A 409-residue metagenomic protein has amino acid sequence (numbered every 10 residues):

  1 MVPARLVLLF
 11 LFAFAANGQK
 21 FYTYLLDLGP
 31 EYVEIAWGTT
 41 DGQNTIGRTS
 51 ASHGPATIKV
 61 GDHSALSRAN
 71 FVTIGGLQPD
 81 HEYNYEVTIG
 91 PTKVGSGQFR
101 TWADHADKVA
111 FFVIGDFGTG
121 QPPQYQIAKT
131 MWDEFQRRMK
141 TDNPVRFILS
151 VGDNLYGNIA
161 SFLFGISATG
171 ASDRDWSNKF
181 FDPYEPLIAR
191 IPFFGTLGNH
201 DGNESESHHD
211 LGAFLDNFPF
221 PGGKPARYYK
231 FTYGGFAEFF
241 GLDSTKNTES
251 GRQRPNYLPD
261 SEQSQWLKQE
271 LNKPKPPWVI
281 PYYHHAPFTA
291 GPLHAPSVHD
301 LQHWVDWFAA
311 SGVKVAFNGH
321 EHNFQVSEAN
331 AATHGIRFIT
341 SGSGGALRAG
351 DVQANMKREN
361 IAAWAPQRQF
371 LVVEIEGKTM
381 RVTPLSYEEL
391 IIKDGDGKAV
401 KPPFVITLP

Functional and structural regions predicted by a protein language model:
V2, A15-Y125, K129-V145, P366 (+1 more regions): Acidic, histidine-bearing metal-coordination/catalytic regions of metal-dependent phosphoesterases
V2-L9: Sec-dependent signal peptide recognition, specifically the positively charged N-region followed immediately by
L66-F71, E82-Q98, S161-K275, H294-V298 (+3 more regions): Extended active-site neighborhood of metal-dependent phosphoesterases/phosphodiesterases
K108-F194: Conserved, compact domain cores that house catalytic/ligand-binding motifs in diverse enzymes and effector modules
K108-V109, R146-F147, Y228, A237 (+1 more regions): Alpha/beta-hydrolase fold active-site loops
D116, G152-D153, G198-N199, L242 (+2 more regions): Active-site glycine-centered loops adjacent to acidic/histidine catalytic or metal-binding residues that shape
G152-L155, P274-G291: Short acidic, glycine-rich surface-loop motifs adjacent to enzyme active sites
I280-F288, K314-F324: Histidine-centered catalytic micro-motifs
